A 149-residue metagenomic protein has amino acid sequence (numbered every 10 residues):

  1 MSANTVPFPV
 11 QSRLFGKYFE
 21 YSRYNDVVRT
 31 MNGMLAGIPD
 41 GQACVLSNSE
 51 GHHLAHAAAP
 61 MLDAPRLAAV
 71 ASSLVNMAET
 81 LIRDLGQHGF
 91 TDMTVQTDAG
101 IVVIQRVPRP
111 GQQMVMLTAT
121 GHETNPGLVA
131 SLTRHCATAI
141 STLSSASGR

Functional and structural regions predicted by a protein language model:
M1-A43, S49, H53-R149: Non-catalytic interaction/Regulatory regions outside core domains
